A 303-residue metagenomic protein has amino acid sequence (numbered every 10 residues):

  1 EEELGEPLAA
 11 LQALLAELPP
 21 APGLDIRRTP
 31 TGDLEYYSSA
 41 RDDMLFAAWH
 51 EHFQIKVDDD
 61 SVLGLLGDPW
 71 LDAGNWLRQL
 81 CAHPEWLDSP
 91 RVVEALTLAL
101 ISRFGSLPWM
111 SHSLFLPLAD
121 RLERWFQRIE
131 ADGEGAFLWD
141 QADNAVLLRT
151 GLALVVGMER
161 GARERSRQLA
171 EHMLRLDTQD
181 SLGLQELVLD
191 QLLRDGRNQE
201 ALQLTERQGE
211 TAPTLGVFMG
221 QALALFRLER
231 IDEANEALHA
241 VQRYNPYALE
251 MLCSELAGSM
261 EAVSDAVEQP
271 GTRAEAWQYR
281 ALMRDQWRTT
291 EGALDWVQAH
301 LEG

Functional and structural regions predicted by a protein language model:
E1-D88, L96-L98: Extreme N-terminal leader/anchor segments
R28-F53, L223-G303: Long, ordered, amphipathic alpha-helical scaffolds
F53-D58, D88-P90, S111, A142-G151 (+2 more regions): Generic helix N-cap/helix-start motif at coil->alpha-helix transitions
G64-W76, L107-D132, M158-R167, D190-E200: Helix-turn-helix repeat elements of alpha-solenoid scaffolds
Q79-S89, P117-D143, M173-L176, R207: Flexible helix-coil transition and linker loops at the boundaries of alpha-helical arrays
D88-V93, R124-A131, Q179-Q185, A212-G220 (+1 more regions): Boundary/linker segments of alpha-helical solenoid repeat arrays
L98-R103, A153-R160, D190-Q191, A224-L225: Residue-level signature for tetratricopeptide repeat
H112-R124, L174-T178, R207-P213, L225-E250: TPR/TPR-like (Sel1-like) alpha-helical repeat modules
